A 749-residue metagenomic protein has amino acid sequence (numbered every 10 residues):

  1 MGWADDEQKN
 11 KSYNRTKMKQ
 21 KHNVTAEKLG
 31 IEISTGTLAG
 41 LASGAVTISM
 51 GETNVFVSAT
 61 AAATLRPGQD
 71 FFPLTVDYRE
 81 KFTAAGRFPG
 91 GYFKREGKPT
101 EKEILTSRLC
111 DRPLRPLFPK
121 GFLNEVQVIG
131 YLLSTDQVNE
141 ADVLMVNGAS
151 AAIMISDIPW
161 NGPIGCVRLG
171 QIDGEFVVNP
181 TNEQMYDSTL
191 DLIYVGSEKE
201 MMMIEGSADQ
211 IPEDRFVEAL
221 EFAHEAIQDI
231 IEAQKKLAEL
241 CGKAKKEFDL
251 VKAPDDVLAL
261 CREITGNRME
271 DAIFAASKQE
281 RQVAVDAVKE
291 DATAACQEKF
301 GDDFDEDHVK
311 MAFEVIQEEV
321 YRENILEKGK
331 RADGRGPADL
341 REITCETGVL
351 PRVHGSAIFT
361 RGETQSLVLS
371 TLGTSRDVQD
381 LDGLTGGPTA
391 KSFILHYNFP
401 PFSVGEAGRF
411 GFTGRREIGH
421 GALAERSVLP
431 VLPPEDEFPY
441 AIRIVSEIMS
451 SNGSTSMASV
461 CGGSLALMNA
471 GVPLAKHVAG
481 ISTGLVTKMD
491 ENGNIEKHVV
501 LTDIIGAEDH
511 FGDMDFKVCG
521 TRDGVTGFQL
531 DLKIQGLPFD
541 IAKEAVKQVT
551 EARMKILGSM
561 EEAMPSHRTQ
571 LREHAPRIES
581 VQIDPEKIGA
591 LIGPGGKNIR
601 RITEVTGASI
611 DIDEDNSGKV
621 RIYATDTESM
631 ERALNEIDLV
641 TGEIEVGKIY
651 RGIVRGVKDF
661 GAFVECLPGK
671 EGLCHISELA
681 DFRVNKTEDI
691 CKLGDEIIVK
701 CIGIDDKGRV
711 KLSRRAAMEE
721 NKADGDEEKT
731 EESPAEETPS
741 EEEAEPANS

Functional and structural regions predicted by a protein language model:
R15-A62, D249-P388, P576-A590, N598 (+1 more regions): Extended amphipathic alpha-helical scaffolds
M18-D249: Long, basic N-terminal domains or extensions that often function in RNA/ssDNA interaction or organelle/cellular
A42-Q127, L132-N139, E198, E205 (+4 more regions): Glycine-rich, flexible beta-strand/loop modules in the N-terminal catalytic cores of phosphate-handling
K120-V126, N161-P163, I230-F248, Q279-E280 (+7 more regions): Flexible, glycine/charged-enriched surface loops at secondary-structure junctions
G130, M202-S207, F248-K252, E263-F274 (+6 more regions): Short, hydrophobic beta-strand segments
D157-A276, L467-T569: Mobile "lid/hinge" segments at catalytic clefts and subdomain interfaces of large enzymes
A244, F248-D255, K555-V581, T627 (+1 more regions): Long, charged amphipathic helices and adjacent flexible linkers at domain junctions
H574-P576, K587-S749: Single-stranded RNA-binding regions, centering on S1/OB-family and related RNA-binding modules
